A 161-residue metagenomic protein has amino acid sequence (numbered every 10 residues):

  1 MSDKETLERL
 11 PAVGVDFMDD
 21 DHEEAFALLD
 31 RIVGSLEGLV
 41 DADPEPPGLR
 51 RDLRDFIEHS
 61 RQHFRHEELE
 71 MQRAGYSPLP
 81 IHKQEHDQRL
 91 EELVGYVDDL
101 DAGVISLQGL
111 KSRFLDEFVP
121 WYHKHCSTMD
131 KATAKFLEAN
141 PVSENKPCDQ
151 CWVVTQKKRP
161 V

Functional and structural regions predicted by a protein language model:
M1-V161: Small-residue-biased structural context
